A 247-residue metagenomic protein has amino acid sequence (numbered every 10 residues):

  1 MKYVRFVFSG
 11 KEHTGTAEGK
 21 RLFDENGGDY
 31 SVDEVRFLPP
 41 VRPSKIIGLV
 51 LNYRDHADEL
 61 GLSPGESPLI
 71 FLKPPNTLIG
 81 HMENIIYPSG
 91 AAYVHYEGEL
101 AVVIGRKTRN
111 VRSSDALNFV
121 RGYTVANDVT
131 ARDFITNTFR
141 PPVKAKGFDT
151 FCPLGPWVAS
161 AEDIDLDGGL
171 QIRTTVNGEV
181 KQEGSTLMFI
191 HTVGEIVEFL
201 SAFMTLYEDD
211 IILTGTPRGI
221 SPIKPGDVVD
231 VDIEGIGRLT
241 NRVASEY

Functional and structural regions predicted by a protein language model:
M1-P68, E162-D165, R173, E179-V180 (+1 more regions): N-terminal non-catalytic cap/leader segment that marks the start of a structured domain
E18, R36, H56, P64 (+1 more regions): Catalytic-pocket segment enriched in acidic/His residues
Y30-V35, P64-G65, I79-A91, T138-F139: Short acidic (Asp/Glu) patches
R42, G48, H95-E97, Y207 (+1 more regions): Residue-level recognition of short, solvent-exposed, well-ordered loop/turn junctions that link secondary-structure
P64-H81, Y96, D230-E234: Structural signature of FAD isoalloxazine-binding scaffolds in flavoprotein oxidoreductases
E99-V103, T124, R173: Residues embedded in well-ordered beta-strands
R109-T124: N-terminal accessory regions of nucleic-acid-interacting proteins
